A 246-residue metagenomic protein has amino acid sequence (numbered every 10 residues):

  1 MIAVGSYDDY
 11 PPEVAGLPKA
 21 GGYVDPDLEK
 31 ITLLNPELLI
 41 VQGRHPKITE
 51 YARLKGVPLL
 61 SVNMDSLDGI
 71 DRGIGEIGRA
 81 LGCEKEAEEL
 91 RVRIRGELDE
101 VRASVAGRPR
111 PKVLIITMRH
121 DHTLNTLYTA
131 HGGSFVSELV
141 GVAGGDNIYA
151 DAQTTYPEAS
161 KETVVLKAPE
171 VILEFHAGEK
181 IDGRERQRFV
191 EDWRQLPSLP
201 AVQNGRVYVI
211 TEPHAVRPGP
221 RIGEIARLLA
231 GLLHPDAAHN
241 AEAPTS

Functional and structural regions predicted by a protein language model:
M1-P46, G145-I148: A short, structured surface patch at a secondary-structure boundary
G5, A130-Y156, H176: His/Asp/Glu-enriched short active-site or ligand-binding loop at hydrolase and phosphoryl-transfer sites
D9-E13, D121-L127, E174, R217-G219: Short, solvent-exposed loop/turn elements at domain surfaces
Y10-L17, K30, G69-I74, R184 (+1 more regions): Short, charged, surface-exposed secondary-structure boundary motifs
D25-R44, V57, S160-A177: Proline-aspartate-enriched helix->loop->beta-strand connector
H45-L54, V171-V190: A ligand-binding cleft/hinge motif common to bilobed small-molecule-binding domains
I48-L124, D146-T154, V202-S246: Extracytoplasmic substrate-binding proteins
Q187-G205: Short beta-strand->loop
